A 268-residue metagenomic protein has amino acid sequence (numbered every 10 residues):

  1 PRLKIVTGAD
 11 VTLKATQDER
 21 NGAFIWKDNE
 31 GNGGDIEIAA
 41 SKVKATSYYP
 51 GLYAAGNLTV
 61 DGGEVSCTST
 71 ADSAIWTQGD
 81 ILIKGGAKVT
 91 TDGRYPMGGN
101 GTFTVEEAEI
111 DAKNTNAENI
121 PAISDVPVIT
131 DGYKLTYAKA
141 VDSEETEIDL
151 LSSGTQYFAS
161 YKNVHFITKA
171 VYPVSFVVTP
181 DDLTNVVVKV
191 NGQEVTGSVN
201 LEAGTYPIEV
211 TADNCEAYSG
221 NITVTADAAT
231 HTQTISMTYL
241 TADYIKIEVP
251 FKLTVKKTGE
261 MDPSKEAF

Functional and structural regions predicted by a protein language model:
P1-P173: A composition-driven surface/loop motif
G31, K169-V171, D181, L201-A203 (+3 more regions): Surface-exposed coil/turn segments at beta-strand junctions on protein surfaces, enriched
S73, T196-N200: Short, surface-exposed beta-strand/beta-hairpin micro-motifs centered on an aromatic residue
I83, A203-N214: A short, solvent-exposed beta-strand micro-motif common in secreted/extracellular proteins
G154-A159, D213-A242: Structured interaction patches on ligand/partner-binding surfaces of diverse proteins
K162-P173, T230-F251: Conserved "repeat-terminator" motif of extracellular CCP/Sushi domains
F176-V178, V249-G259: Beta-strand-rich structural segments
D181-T196, E260-F268: Short, ordered, surface-exposed loop/turn motifs in non-cytosolic proteins
